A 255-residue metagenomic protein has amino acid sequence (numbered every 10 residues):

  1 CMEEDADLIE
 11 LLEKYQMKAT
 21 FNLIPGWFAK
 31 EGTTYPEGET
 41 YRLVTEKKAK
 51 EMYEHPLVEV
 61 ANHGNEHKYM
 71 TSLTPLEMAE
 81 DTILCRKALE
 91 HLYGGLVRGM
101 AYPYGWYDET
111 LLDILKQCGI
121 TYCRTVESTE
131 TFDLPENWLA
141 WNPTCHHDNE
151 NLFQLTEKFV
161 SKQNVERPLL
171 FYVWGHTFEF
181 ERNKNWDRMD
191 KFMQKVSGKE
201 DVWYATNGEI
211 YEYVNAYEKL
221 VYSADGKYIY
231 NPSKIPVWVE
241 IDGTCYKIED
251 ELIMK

Functional and structural regions predicted by a protein language model:
C1-E3: Catalytic nucleophile-elbow at a beta strand-turn-alpha helix junction centered on a G-D-S/GDSL motif, marking
D5-G26, V221-S223: A short alpha/beta connector and helix-capping loop motif
D7-L11, T110-I114, R188-F192: A short acidic, amphipathic alpha-helical/loop segment
E10-E13, K50, I83, K87 (+3 more regions): Surface-exposed alpha-helical segments enriched in charged/polar residues
Y15-L111, K116-T121, S128-W141, C145 (+1 more regions): Metal-dependent polysaccharide deacetylase catalytic core of the NodB/CE4 family, i.e., the active-site-bearing domain
L23, E90, Y122-T131, E157 (+2 more regions): C-terminal domain-boundary segment and adjacent tail
P75-E80, E150-F153, N183-W186: Non-membrane alpha-helical structural segments and their capping/turn regions in soluble enzymes
H146-K162: A Trp-anchored, charged/polar loop motif used as the substrate-binding/catalytic surface of acyl/ester-handling
